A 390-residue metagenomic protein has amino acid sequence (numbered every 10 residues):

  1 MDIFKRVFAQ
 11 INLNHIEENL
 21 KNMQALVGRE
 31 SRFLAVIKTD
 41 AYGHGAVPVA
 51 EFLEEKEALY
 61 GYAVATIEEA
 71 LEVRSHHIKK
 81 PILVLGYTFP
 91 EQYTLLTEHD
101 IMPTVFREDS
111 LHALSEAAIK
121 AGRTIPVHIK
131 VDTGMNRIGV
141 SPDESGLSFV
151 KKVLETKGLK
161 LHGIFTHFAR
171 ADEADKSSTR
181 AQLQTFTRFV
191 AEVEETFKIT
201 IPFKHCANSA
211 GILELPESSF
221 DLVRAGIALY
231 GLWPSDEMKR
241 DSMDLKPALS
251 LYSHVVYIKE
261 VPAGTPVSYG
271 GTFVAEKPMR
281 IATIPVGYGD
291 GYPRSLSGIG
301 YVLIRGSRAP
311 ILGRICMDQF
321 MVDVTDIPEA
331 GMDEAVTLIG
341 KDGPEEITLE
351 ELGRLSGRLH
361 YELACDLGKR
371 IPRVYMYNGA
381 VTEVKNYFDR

Functional and structural regions predicted by a protein language model:
D2-I11, H15-E18, R29-F203: Active-site-proximal beta-alpha core segment in soluble small-molecule metabolic enzymes
D2-L13, E17, E69, L95 (+3 more regions): Active-site anion/phosphate-binding pocket segments in diverse small-molecule metabolic enzymes
